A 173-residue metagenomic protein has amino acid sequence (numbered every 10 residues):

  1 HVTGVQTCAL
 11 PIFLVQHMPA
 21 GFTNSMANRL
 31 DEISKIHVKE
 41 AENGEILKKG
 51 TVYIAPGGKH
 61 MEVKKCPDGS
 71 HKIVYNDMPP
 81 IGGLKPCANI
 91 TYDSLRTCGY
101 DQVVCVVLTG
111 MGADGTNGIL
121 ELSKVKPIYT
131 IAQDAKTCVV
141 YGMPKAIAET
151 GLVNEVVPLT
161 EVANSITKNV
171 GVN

Functional and structural regions predicted by a protein language model:
H1-T3: Short, exposed "boundary/linker" segments that immediately precede the start of a downstream structural module
V5-N173: Conserved acid/base catalytic micro-environments in cytosolic active-site loops
